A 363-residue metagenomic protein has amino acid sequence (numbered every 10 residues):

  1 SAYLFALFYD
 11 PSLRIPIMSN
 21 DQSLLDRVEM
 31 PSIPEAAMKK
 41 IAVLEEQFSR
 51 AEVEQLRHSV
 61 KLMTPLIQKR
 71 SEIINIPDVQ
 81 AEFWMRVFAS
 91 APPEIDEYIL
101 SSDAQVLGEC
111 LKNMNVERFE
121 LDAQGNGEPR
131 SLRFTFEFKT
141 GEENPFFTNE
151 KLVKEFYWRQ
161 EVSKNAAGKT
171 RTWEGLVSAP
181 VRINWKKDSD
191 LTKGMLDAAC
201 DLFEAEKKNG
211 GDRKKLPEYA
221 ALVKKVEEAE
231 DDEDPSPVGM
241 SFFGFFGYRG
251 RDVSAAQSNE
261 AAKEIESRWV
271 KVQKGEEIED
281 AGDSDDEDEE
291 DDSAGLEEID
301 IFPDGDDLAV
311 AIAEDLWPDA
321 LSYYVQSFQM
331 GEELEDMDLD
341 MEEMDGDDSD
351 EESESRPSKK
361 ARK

Functional and structural regions predicted by a protein language model:
S1-I17: Intrinsically disordered, low-complexity basic segments at termini and long loops, enriched in Pro/Gly and/or Arg/Ser
S19-R57, K61, P65-K363: Mixed-charge, low-complexity intrinsically disordered segments
